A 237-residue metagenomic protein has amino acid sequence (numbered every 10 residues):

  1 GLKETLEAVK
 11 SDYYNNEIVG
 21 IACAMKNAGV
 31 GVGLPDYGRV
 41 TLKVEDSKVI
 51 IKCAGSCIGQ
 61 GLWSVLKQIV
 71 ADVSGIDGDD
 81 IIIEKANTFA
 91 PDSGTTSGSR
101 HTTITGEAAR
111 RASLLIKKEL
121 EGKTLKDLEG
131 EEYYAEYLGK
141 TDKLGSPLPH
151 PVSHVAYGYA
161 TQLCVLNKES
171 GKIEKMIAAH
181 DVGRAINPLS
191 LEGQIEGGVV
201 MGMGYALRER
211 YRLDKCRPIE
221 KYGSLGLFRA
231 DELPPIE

Functional and structural regions predicted by a protein language model:
G1-A24, A28, I69-E237: C-terminal catalytic domains of large/alpha subunits in multi-subunit enzymes
A22-K48, C53, C57-Q60, V152-A160 (+1 more regions): Conserved beta-alpha junction segments in alpha/beta enzyme cores
W63-S64: Conserved strand-to-helix beginnings and helix N-cap segments that scaffold or border functional pockets
